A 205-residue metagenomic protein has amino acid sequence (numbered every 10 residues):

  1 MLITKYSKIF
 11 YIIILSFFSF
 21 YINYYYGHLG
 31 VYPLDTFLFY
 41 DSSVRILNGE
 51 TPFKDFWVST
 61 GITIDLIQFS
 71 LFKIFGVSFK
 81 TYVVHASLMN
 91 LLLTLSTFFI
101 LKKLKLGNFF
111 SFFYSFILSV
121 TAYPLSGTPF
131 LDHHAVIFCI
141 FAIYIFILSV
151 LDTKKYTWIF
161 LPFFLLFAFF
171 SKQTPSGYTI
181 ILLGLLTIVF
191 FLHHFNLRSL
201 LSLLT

Functional and structural regions predicted by a protein language model:
M1-I22, N108: Start-transfer (signal-anchor) and selected internal transmembrane alpha helices of multi-pass inner/ER membrane
Y26-S42, P52-S70, V77-K80: Extracytoplasmic catalytic/substrate-binding loops of multi-pass membrane glycan-assembly enzymes
V84-N108, F141-Y144: Transmembrane-helix motifs of polytopic, lipid-linked glycan transferases
T97-V120, T153-T157: Transmembrane-helix signature of polytopic, membrane-embedded enzymes that assemble or transfer cell-envelope glycans
K102-K105, I140-I159, A168, F190-L197: Membrane-interface transmembrane helices that cradle and orient dolichyl/undecaprenyl
S111-A122, Y144, L165, F169: Short helix- or helix-capping micro-motifs that position conserved polar/aromatic residues at function-defining sites
L125-A135: Short acidic/glycine- and proline-prone juxtamembrane loop motifs at membrane-interface regions of multi-pass membrane
Y156-P175, T179-G184, T205: Membrane-interface alpha helices of multi-pass inner-membrane proteins
